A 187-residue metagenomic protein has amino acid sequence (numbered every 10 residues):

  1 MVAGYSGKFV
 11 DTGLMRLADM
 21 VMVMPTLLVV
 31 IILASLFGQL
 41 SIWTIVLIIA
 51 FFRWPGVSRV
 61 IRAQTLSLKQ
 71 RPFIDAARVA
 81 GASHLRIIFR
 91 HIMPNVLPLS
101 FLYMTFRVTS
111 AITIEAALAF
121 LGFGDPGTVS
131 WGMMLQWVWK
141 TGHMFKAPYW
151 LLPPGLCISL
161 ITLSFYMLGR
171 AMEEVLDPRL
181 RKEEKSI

Functional and structural regions predicted by a protein language model:
M1, V30-S35, I49, P72-D75 (+3 more regions): Transmembrane alpha-helix boundary and packing residues in multipass membrane permease domains and related
M1-T65, L99-F101: Generic hydrophobic transmembrane alpha-helix motif, especially the helices
M22, A34-F37, T65, F106 (+2 more regions): Glycine-rich helix-loop "coupling/hinge" segments at transmembrane-helix boundaries in multipass transporters
V29, L47, V57, F101 (+4 more regions): Hydrophobic/aromatic residues in alpha-helical transmembrane segments
F37, S41, I49-F52, P98-F106 (+1 more regions): C-terminal transmembrane helix and the adjacent membrane-cytosol boundary/short C-terminal tail of inner/organellar
A63-F73, M172-R179: Transmembrane helix boundary and interhelical loop/hinge segments in multi-pass membrane proteins
L85-A117, F165: Transmembrane alpha-helices
